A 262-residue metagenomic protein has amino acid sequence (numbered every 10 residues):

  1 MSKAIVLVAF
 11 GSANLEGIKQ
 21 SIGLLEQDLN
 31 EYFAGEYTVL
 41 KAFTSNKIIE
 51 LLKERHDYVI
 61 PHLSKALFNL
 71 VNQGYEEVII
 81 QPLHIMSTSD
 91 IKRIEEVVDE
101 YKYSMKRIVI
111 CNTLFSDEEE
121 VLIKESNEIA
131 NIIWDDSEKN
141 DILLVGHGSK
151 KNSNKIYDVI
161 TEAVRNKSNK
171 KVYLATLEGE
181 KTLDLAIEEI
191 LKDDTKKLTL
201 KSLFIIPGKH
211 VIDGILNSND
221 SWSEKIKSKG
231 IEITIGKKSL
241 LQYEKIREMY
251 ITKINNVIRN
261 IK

Functional and structural regions predicted by a protein language model:
M1-K262: Active-site-proximal alpha-helix that buttresses catalytic centers in soluble enzyme cores
